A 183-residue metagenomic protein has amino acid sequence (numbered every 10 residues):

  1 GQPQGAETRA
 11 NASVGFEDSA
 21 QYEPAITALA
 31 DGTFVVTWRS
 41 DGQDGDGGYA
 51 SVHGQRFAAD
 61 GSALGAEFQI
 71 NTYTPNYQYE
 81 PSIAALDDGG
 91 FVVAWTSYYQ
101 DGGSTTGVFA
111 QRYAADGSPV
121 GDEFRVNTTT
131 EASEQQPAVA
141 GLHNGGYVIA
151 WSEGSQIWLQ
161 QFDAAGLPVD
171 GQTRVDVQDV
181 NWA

Functional and structural regions predicted by a protein language model:
G1-A183: Extracellular, repeat-based ectodomains that mediate carbohydrate processing or recognition
